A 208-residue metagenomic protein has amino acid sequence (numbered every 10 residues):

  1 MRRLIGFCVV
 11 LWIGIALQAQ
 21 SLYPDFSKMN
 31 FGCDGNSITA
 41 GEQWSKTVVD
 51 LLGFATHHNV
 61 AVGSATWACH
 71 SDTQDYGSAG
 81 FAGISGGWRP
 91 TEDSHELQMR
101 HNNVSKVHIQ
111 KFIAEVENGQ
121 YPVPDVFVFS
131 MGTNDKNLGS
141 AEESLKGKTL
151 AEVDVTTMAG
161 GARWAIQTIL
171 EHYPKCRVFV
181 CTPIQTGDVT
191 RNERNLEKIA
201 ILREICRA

Functional and structural regions predicted by a protein language model:
M1-L4: Positively charged n-region of N-terminal signal peptides that target proteins for export
G6-A16: Bacterial N-terminal signal peptides
L17-S21: Boundary at the C-terminal end of the N-terminal hydrophobic targeting segment
D25-C33, I38-E152, T156: Conserved SGNH/GDSL esterase-like catalytic core that processes O-acyl groups on lipids and polysaccharides
V49, I169-E171: N-terminal cationic-hydrophobic initiation segments that often serve targeting/anchoring roles
F112, M158-A165, K198-L202: A general structural detector for well-ordered alpha-helical segments in enzyme core domains, enriched
T168, F179-A208: Substrate-gating cap/lid alpha-helix
Y173-V178: A short helix->loop->beta-strand "cap" motif at the edges of active sites that frequently abuts
